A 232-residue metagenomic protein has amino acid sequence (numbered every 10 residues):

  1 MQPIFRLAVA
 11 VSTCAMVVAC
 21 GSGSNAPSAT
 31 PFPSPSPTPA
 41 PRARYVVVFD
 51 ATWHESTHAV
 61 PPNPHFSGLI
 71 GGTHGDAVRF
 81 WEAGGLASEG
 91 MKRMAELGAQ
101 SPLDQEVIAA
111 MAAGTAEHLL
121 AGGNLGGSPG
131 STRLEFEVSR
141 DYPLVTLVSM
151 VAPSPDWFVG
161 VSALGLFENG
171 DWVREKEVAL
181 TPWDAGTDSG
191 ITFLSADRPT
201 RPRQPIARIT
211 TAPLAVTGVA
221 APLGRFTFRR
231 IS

Functional and structural regions predicted by a protein language model:
M1-V11: Bacterial N-terminal signal peptides that target proteins for export
V17-A19: C-terminal motif of bacterial Sec signal peptides marking the signal peptidase cleavage site
G21-S24: Bacterial signal peptide processing site
S28-T38: Ser/Thr-rich, Proline-interspersed low-complexity disordered segments
P37-R44, T52-F158: Structured domain cores in non-transmembrane regions
A113-S232: Mature, soluble, non-transmembrane domains
